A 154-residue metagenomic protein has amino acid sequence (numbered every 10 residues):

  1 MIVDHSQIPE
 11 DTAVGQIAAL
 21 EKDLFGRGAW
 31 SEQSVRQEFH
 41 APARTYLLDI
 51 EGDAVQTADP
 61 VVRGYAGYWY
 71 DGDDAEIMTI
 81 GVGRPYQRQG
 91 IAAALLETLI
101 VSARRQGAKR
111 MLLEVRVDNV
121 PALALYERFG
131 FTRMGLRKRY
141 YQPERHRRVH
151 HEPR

Functional and structural regions predicted by a protein language model:
M1-Q89, L96-Q106, R154: Acetyl-CoA-dependent GNAT
E21, Y126, F131, H151: Conserved active-site tyrosine of GNAT-family acetyltransferases
Q33, E114, T132-R148: Conserved catalytic-core motifs of GNAT/GCN5-like acyltransferases
E76, G81, L112-E114, G135 (+1 more regions): Conserved beta-strand segments that form the floor/walls of ligand-binding pockets within enzyme and binding domains
G83, Q87, E114-D118, P143: Residue-level recognition of the GNAT/N-acetyltransferase active site
L96, N119-A122, R139-E144: Short glycine/proline-centered loop/turn elements that form peptide/ligand docking sites
A103-E114, R137: Conserved GNAT acetyl-CoA-binding A-motif
